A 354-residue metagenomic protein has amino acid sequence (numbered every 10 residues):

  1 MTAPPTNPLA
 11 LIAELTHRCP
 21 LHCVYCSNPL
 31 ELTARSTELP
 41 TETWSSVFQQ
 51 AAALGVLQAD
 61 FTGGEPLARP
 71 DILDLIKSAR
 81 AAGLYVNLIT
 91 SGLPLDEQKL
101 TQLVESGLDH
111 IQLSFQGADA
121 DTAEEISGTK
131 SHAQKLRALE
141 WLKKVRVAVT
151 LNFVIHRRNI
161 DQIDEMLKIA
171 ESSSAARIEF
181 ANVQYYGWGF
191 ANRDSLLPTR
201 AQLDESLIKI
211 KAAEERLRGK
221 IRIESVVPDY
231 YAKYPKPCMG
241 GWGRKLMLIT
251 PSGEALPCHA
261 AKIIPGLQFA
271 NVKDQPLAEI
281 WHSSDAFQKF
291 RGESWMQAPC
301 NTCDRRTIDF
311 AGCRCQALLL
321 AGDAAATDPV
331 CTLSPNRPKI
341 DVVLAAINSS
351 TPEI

Functional and structural regions predicted by a protein language model:
M1-H110: Conserved alpha-helical substructure of the radical SAM core
M1-T2, A232-K236, K289: Short, P/G- and charge-enriched loop/turn segments at secondary-structure junctions
A3-P4, P29, K262-I354: Flexible mid-to-C-terminal extensions adjoining Fe-S/redox cofactors in radical SAM and related proteins
P29, G64, V154-H156, L318: Short strand-loop junctions, especially beta-strand C-caps/beta-turns that link beta-sheets to coils or alpha-helices
E31, G64, Q116, V183 (+1 more regions): Flexible loop residues that form catalytic and substrate-binding hotspots at small-molecule/glycan-binding clefts
A34, Y85, T101, E105-H110 (+2 more regions): Radical SAM enzyme [4Fe-4S]-AdoMet core and its adjacent flexible, acidic and glycine-rich loops/tails across
L39, P70, K130, R158-D161 (+1 more regions): Residue-level signal for the nucleotide or nucleotide-sugar donor/cofactor binding architecture
